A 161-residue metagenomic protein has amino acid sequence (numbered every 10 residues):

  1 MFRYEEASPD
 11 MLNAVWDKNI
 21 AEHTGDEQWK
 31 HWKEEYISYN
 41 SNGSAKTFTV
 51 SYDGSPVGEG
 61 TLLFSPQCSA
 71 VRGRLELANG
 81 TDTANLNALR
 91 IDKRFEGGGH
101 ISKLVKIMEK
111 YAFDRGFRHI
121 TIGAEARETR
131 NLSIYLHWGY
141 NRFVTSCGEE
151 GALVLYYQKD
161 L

Functional and structural regions predicted by a protein language model:
M1-F2: Extreme N-terminal starter segment of soluble prokaryotic enzymes
E6-D10, D17-A88, D92-R94, V105-I107 (+1 more regions): Acetyl-CoA-dependent GNAT
A45, A152-Y156: Short hydrophobic/aromatic beta-strand or adjacent loop that forms the aromatic wall/cage of a ligand/substrate-binding
S51-D53, Q158-L161: Active-site beta-strand termini and strand-to-loop segments that position acidic
D92-R94, G98, R127: Active-site acidic-Proline motif in GNAT/NAT acetyltransferases
A112-A124: Conserved GNAT acetyl-CoA-binding A-motif
I122-L132, G148-L153: Conserved beta-strand-loop-alpha-helix junction that forms the acyl-donor binding cleft
Y135, Y140: Conserved active-site tyrosine of GNAT-family acetyltransferases
